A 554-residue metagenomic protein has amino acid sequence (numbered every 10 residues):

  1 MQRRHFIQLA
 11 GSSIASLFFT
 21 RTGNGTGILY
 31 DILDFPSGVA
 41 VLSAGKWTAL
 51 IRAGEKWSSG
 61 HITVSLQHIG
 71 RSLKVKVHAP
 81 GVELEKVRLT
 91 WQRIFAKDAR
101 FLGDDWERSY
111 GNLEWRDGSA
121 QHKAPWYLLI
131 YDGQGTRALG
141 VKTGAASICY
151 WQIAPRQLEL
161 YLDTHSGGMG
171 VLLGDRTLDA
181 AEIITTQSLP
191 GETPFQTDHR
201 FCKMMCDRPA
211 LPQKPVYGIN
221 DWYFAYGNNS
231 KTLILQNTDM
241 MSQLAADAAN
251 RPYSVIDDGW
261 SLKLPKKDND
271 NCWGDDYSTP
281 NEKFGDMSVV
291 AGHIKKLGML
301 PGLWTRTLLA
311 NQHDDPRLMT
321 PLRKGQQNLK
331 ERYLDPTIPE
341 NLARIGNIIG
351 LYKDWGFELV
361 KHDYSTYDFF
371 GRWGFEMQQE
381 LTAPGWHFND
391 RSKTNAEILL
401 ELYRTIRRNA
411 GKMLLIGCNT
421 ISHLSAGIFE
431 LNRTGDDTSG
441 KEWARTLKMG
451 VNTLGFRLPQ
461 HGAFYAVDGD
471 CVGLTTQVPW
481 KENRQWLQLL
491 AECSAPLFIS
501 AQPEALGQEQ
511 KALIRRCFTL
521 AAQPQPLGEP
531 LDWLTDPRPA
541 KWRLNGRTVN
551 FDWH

Functional and structural regions predicted by a protein language model:
H5-G25: N-terminal export signals
I28-P252, P280, L359: Carbohydrate-recognition beta-sandwich/jelly-roll modules in extracellular/periplasmic carbohydrate-active proteins
D104-D105, A248-D258, L447, Q525-T535: A generic structural motif
D163, G174-A181, N220, S230 (+1 more regions): Active-site-proximal substrate-binding groove within the catalytic cores of carbohydrate-active enzymes
K203-M204, T238-M241, D286-V290, L402 (+1 more regions): Short alpha-helical segments and helix-capping/turn motifs at coil-helix boundaries
N250-C471, Q510: Aromatic- and carboxylate-enriched substrate-binding clefts and catalytic-loop regions of carbohydrate-active enzymes
